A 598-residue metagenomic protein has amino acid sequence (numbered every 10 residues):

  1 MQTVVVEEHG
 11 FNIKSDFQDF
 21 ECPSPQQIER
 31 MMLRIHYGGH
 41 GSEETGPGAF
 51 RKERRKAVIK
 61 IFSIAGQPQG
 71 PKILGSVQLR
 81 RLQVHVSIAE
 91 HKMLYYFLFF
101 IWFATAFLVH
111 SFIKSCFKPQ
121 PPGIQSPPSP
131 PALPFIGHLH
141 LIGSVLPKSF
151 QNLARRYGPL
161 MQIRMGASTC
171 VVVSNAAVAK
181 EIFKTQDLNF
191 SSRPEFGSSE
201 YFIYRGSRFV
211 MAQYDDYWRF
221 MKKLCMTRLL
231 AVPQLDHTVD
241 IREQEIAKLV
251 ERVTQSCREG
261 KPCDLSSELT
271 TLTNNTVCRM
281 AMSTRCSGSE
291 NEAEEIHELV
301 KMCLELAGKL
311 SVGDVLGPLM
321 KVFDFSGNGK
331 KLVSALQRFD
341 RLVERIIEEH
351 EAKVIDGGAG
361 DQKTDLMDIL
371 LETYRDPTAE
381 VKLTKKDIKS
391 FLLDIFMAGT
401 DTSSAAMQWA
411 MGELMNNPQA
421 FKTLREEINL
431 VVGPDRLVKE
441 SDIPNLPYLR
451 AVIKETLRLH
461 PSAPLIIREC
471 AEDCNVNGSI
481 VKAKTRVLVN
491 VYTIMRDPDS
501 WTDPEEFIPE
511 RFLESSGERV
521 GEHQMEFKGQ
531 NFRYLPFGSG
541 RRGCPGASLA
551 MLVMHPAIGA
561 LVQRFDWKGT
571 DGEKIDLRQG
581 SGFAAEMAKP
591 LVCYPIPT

Functional and structural regions predicted by a protein language model:
M1-A89: Intrinsically disordered, low-complexity basic segments at termini and long loops, enriched in Pro/Gly and/or Arg/Ser
Q78, I88-A89, M93-Y96, A104 (+6 more regions): Cytochrome P450 proximal C-terminal region
V86-Q120: Terminal signal-anchor or tail-anchor transmembrane helices that tether membrane-associated enzymes to cellular
P121-L141, K148-I241, L265, L269-T276 (+1 more regions): Cytochrome P450 substrate-recognition site 1
L139-N152, R156-G158, R341, V438-S479 (+2 more regions): Conserved cytochrome P450 K-helix E-x-x-R motif and the immediately C-terminal K′/meander segment
P194-F202, D236-M407, T423: Cytochrome P450 heme-thiolate monooxygenase catalytic core
S403-P418, R425, S548-Q563: Cytochrome P450 catalytic-core helices
V489-Q524: Conserved cytochrome P450 K-helix/beta-meander segment immediately N-terminal to the heme-binding cysteine loop
